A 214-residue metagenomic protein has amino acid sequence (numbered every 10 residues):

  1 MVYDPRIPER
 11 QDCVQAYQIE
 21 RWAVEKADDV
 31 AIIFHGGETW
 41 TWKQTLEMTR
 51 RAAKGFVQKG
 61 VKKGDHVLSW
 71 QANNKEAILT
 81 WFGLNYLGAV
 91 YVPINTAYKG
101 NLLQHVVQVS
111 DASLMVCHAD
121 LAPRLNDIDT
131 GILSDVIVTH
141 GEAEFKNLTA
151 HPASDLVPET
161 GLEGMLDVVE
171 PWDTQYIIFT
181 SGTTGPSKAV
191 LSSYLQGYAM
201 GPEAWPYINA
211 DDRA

Functional and structural regions predicted by a protein language model:
E9-A31, E47: A short N-terminal helical cap/helix-turn-helix that marks the beginning of AMP-binding/adenylate-forming
E20, A53, L103-Q104, L166 (+1 more regions): Short hydrophobic/charged patches on amphipathic alpha-helices used for structural packing and interfaces
V30-N74, I78-F82, K99-Q104: Conserved AMP-binding/adenylate-forming core of the ANL superfamily
F56-V61, E159-W172, I177-A214: Conserved adenylate-forming
L68-W70, A77, W81, N85-V116 (+1 more regions): Short beta-strand->loop structural element characteristic of the AMP-binding/adenylate-forming
T96-D127, Y198-A214: Conserved ATP-dependent adenylate/AMP-binding module captured primarily in the ANL superfamily
A122-P171: ANL superfamily adenylate-forming
